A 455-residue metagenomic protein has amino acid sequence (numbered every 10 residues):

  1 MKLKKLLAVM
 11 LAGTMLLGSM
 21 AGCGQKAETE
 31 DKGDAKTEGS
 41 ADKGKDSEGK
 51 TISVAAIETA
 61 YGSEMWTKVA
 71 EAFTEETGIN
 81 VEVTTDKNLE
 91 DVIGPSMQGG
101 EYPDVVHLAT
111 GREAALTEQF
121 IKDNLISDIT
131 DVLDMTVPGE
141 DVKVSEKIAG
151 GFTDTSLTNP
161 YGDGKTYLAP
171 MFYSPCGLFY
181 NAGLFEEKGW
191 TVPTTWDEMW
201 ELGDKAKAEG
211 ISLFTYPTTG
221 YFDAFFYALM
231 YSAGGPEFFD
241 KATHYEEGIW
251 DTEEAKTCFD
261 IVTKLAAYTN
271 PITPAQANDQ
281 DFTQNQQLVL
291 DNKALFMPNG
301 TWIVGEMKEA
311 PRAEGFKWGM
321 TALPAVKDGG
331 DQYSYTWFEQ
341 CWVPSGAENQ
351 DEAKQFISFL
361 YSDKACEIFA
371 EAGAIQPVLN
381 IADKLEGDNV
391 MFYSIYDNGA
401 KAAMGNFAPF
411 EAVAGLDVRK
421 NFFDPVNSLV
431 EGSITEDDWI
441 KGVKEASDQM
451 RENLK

Functional and structural regions predicted by a protein language model:
K5-V9, A21-D123, M135-S145, V192 (+7 more regions): Conserved N-terminal structural module of periplasmic/extracytoplasmic solute-binding proteins
K50, E71, E75-E76, Q98-G99 (+5 more regions): Extracytoplasmic/periplasmic substrate-recognition and gating elements
K68, E118-Q119, F225-L229, A233 (+1 more regions): Extracytoplasmic/periplasmic substrate-binding proteins
E113-C176, W200: Hinge/lid segment of periplasmic solute-binding proteins
S127-I148, G235-T257, E309-R312, A325-Q332 (+1 more regions): Short, solvent-exposed loop/beta-turn-alpha elements that line the ligand-binding surface or hinge of extracytoplasmic
L157-M171, C176, W200-G248, N285 (+1 more regions): Extracytoplasmic/periplasmic solute-binding protein
D204-A206, H244-Q276: Glycine-centered hinge/linker elements that transmit conformational signals in sensory and ligand-binding systems
S334-Y335, G373-N380, S394-E452: C-terminal capping/gating helix-and-loop segments adjacent to ligand/active sites or protein-protein/ligand interfaces
